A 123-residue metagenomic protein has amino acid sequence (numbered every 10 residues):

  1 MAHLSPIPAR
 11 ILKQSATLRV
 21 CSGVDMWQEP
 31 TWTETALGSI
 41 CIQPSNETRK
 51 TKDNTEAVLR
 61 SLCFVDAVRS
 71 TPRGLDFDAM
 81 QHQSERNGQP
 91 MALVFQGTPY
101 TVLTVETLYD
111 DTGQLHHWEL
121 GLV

Functional and structural regions predicted by a protein language model:
M1-A36: Active-site-proximal polar cores
E29-V123: Short, conserved turn/kink motifs that form compact alpha/beta structural patches or helix kinks used as
